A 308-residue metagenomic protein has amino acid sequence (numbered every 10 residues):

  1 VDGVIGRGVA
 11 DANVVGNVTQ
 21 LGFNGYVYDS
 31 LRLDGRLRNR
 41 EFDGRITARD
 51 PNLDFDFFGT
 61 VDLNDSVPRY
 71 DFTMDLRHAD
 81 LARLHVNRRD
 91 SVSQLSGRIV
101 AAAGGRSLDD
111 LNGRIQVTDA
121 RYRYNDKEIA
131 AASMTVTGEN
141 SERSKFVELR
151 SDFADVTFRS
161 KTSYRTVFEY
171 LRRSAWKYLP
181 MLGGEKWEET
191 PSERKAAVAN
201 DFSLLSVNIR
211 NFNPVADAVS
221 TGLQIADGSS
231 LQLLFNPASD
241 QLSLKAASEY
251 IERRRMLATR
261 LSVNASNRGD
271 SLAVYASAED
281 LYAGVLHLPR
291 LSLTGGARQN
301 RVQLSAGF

Functional and structural regions predicted by a protein language model:
V1-R98, G104-F308: Interface amphipathic segments
